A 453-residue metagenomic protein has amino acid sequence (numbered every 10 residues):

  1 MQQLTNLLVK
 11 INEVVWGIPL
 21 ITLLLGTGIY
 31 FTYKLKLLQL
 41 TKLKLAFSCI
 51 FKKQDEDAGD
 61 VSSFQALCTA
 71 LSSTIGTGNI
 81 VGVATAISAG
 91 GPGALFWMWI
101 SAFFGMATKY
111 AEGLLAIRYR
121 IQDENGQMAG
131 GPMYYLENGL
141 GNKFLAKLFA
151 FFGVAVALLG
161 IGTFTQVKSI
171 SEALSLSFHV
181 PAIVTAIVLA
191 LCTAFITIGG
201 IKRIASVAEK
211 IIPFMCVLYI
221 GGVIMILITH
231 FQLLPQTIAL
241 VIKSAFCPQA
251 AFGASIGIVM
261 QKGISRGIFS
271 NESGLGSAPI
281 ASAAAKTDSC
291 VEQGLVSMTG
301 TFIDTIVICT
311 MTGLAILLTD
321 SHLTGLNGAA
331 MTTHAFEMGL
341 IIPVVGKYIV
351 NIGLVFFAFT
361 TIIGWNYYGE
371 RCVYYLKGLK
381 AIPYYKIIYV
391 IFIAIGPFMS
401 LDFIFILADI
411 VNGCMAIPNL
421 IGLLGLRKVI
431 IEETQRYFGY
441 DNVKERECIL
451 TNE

Functional and structural regions predicted by a protein language model:
M1-T77, I87-A94, G105, A394 (+1 more regions): N-terminal alpha-helical transmembrane segments of multi-pass membrane transport and channel/translocase proteins
L4, K34-Q39, G78-V83, P92 (+6 more regions): Transmembrane helix-loop junctions in multi-pass membrane proteins
L23-Y30, L35-F47, G153, V167-L174 (+5 more regions): Membrane-interface loop-to-helix entry segments
T27, F31-T32, S101-G126, P132-T197 (+1 more regions): Helix-loop-helix module between adjacent transmembrane segments
T32, E112-R120, E124, I224-L240 (+3 more regions): Extracellular/periplasmic helix-exit of transmembrane alpha-helices
L37-S63, T85-L95, W99, A107-L140 (+4 more regions): Flexible loop linkers connecting adjacent transmembrane helices in multi-pass alpha-helical membrane transporters
E56-A89, L115-M133, E137-G139, F151 (+2 more regions): Alpha-helical membrane segments and immediately flanking helix-loop junctions that form or couple to the substrate/ion
F104-E112, I187-I201, I212-Q232, S265-R266 (+2 more regions): Selective recognition of specific alpha-helical transmembrane segments in multi-pass small-molecule
